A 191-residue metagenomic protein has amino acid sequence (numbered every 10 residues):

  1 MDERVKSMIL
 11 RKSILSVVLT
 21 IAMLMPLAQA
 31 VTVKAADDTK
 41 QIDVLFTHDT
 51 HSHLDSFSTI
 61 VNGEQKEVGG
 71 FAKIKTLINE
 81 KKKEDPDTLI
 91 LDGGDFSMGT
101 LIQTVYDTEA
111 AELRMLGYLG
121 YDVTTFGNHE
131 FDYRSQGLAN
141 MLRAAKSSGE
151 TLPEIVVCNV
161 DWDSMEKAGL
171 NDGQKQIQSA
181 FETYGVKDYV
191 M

Functional and structural regions predicted by a protein language model:
M1-S7: Short, Lys/Arg-enriched N-terminal segments with co-localized hydrophobic residues within the first ~10-30 amino acids
K6, V18-L19, T32-K34: N-terminal non-cleavable signal-anchor helices
R11-A22: Sec-dependent N-terminal signal peptides
L24-D38: Sec-dependent signal peptide cleavage junction
A35-M191: Acidic, metal/ion-coordinating pockets
